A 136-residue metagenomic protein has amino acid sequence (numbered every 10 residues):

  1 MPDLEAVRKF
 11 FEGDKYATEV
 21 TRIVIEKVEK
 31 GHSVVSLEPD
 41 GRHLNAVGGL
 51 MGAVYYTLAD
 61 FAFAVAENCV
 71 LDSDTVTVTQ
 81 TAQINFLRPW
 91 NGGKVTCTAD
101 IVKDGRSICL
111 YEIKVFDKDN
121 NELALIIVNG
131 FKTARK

Functional and structural regions predicted by a protein language model:
M1-K136: Terminal targeting signals and extreme-terminal segments of soluble enzymes
